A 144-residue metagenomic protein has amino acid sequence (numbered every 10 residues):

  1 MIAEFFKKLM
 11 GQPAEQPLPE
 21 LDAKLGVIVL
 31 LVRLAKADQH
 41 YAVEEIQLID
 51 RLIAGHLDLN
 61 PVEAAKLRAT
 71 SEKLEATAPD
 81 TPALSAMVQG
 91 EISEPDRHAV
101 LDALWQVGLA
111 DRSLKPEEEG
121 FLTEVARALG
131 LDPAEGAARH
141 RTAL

Functional and structural regions predicted by a protein language model:
M1-L144: Small-residue-enriched hydrophobic alpha-helices in membranes
